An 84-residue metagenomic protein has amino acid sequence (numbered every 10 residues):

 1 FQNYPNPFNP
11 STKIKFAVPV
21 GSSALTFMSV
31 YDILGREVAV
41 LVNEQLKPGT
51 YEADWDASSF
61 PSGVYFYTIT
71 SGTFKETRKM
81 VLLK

Functional and structural regions predicted by a protein language model:
F1-Y4, F8-K84: C-terminal outer-membrane/trafficking sorting elements
